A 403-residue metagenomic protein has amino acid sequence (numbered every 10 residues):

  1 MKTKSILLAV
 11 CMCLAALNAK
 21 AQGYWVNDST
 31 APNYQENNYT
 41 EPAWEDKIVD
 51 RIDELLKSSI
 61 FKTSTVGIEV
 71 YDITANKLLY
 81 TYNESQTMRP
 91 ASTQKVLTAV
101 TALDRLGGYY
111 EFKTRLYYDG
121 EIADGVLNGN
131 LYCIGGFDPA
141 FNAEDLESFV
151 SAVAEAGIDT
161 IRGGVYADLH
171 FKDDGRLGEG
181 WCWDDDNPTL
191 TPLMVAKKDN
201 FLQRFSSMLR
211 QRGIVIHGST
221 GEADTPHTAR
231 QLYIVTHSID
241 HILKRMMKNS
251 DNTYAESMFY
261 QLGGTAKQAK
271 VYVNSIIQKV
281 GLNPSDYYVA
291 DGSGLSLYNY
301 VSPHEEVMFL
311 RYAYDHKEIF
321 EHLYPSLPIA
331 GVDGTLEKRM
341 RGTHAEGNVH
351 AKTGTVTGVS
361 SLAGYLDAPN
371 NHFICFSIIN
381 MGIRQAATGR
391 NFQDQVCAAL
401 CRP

Functional and structural regions predicted by a protein language model:
M1-S29: Bacterial Sec-dependent N-terminal signal peptides
Q22-T74, Y80-T87, F149-A156, R402: Beta-lactamase-like hydrolase cores
N33-A43, T81-R89, L131-A140, V150 (+7 more regions): Second-shell loop/turn segments in exported
T40, T114-G120, V126-L209, S238-N274: Active-site-adjacent helix/loop patches that line small-molecule binding or acyl-intermediate pockets
G67-Y71, L79-T81, T98, N130-I134 (+5 more regions): Soluble periplasmic/extracytoplasmic beta-strand elements of cell-envelope proteins
N76, P90-G108, V165, R204-M208 (+2 more regions): Active-site SXXK
A196-S326: A small/polar active-site loop signature that marks catalytic segments
Y288-D291, L295-P403: C-terminal soluble interaction/assembly domains
